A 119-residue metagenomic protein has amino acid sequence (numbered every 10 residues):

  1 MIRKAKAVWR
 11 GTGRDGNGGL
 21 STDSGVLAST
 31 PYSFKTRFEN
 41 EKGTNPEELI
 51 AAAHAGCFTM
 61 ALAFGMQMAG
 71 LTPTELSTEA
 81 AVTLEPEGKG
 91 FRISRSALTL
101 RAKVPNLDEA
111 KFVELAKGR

Functional and structural regions predicted by a protein language model:
M1-A52, T59-R119: Extended beta-strand/beta-hairpin segments
